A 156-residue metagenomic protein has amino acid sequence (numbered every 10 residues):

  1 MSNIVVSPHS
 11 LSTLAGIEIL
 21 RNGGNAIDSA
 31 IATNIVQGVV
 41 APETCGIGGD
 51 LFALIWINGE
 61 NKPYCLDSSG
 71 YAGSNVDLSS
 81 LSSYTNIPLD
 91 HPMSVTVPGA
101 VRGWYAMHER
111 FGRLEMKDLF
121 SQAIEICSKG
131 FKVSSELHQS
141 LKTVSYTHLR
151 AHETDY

Functional and structural regions predicted by a protein language model:
M1-L14, E18, A26-R150: Noncatalytic scaffold domains of N-terminal-nucleophile
A151-Y156: A short, hydrophobic C-terminal helix/tail in secreted or cell-surface proteins
